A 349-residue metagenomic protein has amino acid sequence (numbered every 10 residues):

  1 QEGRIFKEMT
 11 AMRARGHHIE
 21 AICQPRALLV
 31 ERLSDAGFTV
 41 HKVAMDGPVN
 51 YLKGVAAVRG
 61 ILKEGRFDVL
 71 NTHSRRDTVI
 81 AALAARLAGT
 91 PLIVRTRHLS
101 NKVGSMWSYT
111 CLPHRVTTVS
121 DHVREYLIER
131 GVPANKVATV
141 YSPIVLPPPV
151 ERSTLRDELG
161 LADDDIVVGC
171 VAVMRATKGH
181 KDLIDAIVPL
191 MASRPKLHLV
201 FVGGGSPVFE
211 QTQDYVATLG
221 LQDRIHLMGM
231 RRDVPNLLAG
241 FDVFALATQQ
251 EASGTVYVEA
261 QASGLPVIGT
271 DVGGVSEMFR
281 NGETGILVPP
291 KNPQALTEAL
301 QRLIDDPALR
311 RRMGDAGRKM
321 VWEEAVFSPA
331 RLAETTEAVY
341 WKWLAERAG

Functional and structural regions predicted by a protein language model:
E2-T10, I166, C170-P189, L199 (+4 more regions): A conserved mid-protein helix/loop that constitutes part of the nucleotide-sugar donor-binding site
G16-H18, A162-I166, H180, I184-H226: A conserved nucleotide-sugar
A21-C23, P266-G269, F279: Short hydrophobic beta-strand element within catalytic cores of glycosyltransferases and related nucleotide-activated
A85, D157, A295, R302 (+2 more regions): A short, well-ordered alpha-helix in the C-terminal region of glycosyltransferases
L87-D121: A conserved, positively charged/aromatic
P149-L161, D214: A short helix/loop element that forms part of the nucleotide-sugar donor recognition site in Leloir-type
M230, Q249: Aromatic "clamp/platform" in nucleotide-sugar-dependent glycosyltransferases that forms part of the donor/acceptor
N281-G282, I286-P293, R302-P307: Conserved acidic donor-binding segment of nucleotide-sugar-dependent glycosyltransferases
